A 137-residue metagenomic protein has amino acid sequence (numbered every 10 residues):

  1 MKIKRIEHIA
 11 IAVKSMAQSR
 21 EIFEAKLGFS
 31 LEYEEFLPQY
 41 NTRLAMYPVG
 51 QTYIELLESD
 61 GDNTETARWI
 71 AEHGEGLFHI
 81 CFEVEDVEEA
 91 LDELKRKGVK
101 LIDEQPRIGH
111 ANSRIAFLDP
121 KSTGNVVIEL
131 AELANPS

Functional and structural regions predicted by a protein language model:
M1, R5-E7, F29-N41, D60-F78 (+1 more regions): A cross-kingdom feature marking solvent-exposed beta-strand/loop segments within repeated, beta-rich binding/scaffold
M1-K2, A45-M46, L91-S137: Vicinal oxygen chelate
M1-R20, E75-V84, E132-S137: N-terminal beta-strand motif that seeds the catalytic metal site of vicinal oxygen chelate
I6, A10-V13, F23, Y47 (+5 more regions): Short, structured motif recognition centered on aromatic/hydrophobic residues
A17-S30, K97: Amphipathic alpha-helical segments
Q39-Y53: C-terminal "cap" of GNAT-fold acetyltransferases
G50-I54, G61-N63, V87: Short, charged/polar surface micro-motifs in flexible loops or helix N-caps
